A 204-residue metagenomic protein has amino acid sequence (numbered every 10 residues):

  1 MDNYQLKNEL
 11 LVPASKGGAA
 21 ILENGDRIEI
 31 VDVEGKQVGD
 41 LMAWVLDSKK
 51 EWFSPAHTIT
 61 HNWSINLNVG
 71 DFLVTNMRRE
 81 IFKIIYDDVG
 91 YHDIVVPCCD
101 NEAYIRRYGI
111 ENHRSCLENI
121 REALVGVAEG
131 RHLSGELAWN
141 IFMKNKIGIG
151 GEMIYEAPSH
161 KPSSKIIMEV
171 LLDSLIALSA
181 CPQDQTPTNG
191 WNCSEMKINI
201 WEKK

Functional and structural regions predicted by a protein language model:
M1-K204: Acidic, Ser/Thr/Pro
